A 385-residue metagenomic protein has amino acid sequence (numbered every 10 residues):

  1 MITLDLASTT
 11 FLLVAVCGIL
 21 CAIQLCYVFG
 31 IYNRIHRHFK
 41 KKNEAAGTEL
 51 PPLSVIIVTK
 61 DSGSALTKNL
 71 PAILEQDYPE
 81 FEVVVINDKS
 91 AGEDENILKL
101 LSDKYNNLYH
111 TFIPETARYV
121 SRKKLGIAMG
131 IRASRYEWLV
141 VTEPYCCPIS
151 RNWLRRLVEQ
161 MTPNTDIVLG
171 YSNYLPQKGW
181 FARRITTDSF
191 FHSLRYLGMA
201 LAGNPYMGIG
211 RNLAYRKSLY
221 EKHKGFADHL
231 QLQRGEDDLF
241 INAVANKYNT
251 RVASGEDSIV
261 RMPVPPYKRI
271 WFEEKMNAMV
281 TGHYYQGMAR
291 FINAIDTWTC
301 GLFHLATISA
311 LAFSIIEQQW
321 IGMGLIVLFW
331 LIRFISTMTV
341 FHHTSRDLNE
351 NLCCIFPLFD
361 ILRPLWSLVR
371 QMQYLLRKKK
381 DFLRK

Functional and structural regions predicted by a protein language model:
M1-G47, T337, F341, S367: N-terminal membrane-anchoring/stem segments of glycan-assembly enzymes
N33-R34, T297-K380: Membrane-embedded multi-pass helical conduit in multi-pass membrane proteins, especially envelope-biosynthetic
P51-S54, E82: Cell-envelope/extracellular polymer assembly enzymes that use nucleotide-activated donors
L70-A117: Acidic donor-binding segment of Leloir-type glycosyltransferases
L70-P71, E95, Y136, S150-T162: Short alpha-helix within the catalytic core of nucleotide-sugar-dependent glycosyltransferases
S102-R122, G126, G130, R156-A227 (+3 more regions): Long helical/loop segments within the catalytic core of UDP-sugar-dependent glycosyltransferases, especially the large
Y136-C147: Short beta-strand-to-loop acidic/aromatic patch adjacent to the donor-nucleotide binding site
M161, I167-H192, S218-E221, G225-R290: Catalytic donor/gating beta->alpha subdomain of glycosyltransferases that bind UDP-sugars
